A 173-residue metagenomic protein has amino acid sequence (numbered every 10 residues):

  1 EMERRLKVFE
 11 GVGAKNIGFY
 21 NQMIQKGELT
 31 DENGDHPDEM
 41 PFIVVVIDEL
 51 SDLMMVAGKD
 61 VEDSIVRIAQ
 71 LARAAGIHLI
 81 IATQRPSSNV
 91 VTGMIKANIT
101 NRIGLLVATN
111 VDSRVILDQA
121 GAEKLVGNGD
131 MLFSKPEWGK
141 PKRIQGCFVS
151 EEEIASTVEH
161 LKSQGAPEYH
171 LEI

Functional and structural regions predicted by a protein language model:
E1-I173: P-loop NTPase motor-domain active sites and their immediate coupling elements
